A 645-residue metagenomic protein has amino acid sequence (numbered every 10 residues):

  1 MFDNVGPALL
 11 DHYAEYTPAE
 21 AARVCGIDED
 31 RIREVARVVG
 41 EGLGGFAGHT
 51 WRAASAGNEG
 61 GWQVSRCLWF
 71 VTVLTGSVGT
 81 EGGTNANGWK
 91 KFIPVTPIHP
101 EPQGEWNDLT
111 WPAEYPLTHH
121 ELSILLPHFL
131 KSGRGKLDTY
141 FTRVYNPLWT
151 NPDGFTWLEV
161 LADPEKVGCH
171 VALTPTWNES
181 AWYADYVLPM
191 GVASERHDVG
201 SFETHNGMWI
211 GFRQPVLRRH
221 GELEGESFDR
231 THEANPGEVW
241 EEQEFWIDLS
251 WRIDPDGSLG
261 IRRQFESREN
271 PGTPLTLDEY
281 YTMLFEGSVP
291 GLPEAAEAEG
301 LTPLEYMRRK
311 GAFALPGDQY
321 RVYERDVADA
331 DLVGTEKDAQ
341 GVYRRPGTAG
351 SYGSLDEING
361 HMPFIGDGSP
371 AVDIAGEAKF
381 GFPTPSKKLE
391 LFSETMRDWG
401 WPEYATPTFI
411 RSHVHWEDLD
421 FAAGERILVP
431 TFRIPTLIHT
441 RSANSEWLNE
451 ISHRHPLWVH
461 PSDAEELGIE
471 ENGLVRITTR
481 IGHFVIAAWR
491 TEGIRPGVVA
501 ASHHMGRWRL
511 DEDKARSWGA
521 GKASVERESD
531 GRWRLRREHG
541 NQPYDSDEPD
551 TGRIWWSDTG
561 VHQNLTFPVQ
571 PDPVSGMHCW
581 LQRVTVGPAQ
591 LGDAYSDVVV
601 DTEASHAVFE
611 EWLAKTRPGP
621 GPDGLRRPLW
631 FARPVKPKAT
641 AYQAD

Functional and structural regions predicted by a protein language model:
M1-L43: Long, well-ordered, tryptophan-enriched scaffold segments
M1-Y16, P290, E294-A312, I438-T440: Scaffold signal of the M16-like zinc-metallopeptidase fold and its non-catalytic homologs
H12, R33-G48, L126-D138: Glycine-rich phosphate/diphosphate-binding loops that line cofactor/substrate pockets in enzymes
E20-I27, W51-E59, K90-I93, Y145-L148: Conserved short loop/turn motifs at secondary-structure junctions
G45-H49, G79-A86, S258-E266: Flexible, glycine/charged-enriched surface loops at secondary-structure junctions
W69-Y183, G191-V199, H205-I210, G300 (+1 more regions): Extended redox/cofactor-interaction regions of prokaryotic respiratory oxidoreductases
S194-E233, A378-G381, F392, R534-H539 (+1 more regions): Glycine/threonine-rich phosphate-binding loop and adjacent beta-strand/alpha-helix elements that clamp
R219, L223-E294, S442-W458, S462-D645: Long, contiguous, secondary-structure-rich segments that constitute the structural scaffold of globular domains
